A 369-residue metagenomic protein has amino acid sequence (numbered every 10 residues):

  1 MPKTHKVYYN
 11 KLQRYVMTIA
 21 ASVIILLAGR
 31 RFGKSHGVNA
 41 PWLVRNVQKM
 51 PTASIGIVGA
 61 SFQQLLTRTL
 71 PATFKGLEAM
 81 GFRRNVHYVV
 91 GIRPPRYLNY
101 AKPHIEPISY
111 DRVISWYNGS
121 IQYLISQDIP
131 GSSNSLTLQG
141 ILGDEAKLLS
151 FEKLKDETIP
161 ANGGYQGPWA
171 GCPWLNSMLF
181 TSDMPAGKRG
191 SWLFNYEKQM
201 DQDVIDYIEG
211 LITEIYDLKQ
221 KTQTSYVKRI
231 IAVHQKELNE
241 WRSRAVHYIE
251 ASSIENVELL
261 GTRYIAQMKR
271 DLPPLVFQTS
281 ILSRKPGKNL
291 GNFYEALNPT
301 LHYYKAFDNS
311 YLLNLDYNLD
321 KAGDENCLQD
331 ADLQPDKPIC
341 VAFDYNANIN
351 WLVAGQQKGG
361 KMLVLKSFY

Functional and structural regions predicted by a protein language model:
M1-I24: Pre-P-loop entry segment of helicase/translocase ATPase cores
V23-R93: Conserved P-loop
L66-Q139: Inter-Walker segment of RecA-like/P-loop motor cores
R84-Y110, E197-S243, L297-D332: Charged, glycine/proline-rich intrinsically disordered loops and linkers
D144-A146: Walker B catalytic acidic pair
L148-E258: ASCE P-loop NTPase helicase motor core
S252-V341: ATPase catalytic-site recognition across NTP-hydrolyzing enzymes
D332-P335, V353-Y369: Nucleic-acid-processing active sites and adjacent nucleic-acid-binding tracks, predominantly divalent metal-dependent
